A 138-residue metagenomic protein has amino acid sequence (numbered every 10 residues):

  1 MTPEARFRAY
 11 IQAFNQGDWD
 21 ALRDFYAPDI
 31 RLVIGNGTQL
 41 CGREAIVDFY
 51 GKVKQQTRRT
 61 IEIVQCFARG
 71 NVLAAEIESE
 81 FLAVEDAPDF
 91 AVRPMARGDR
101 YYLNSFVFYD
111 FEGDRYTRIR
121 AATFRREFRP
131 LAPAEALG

Functional and structural regions predicted by a protein language model:
M1-G17, F25: Short, aromatic-enriched amphipathic alpha-helices that serve as compact interaction elements
T2, V47, G51-G138: A beta-strand edge to alpha-helix "cap/lid" segment located at domain peripheries
A9, A21, A45-D48: Alpha-helical elements of Rossmann-like donor-binding domains used by nucleotide-donor carbohydrate transfer enzymes
Y10, I34-G37, I63: Conserved short-loop catalytic and cofactor-binding motifs
F14, P28-D29, E85-D86: A short alpha-helix capping/helix-coil boundary motif
N15, R23, G51-K54: Alpha-helix boundary recognition
G17-D29, V33: Short, well-ordered alpha-helical segments enriched in acidic and aromatic residues
R31-L40, Q56: A short gly/proline-enriched turn/hairpin at secondary-structure junctions
